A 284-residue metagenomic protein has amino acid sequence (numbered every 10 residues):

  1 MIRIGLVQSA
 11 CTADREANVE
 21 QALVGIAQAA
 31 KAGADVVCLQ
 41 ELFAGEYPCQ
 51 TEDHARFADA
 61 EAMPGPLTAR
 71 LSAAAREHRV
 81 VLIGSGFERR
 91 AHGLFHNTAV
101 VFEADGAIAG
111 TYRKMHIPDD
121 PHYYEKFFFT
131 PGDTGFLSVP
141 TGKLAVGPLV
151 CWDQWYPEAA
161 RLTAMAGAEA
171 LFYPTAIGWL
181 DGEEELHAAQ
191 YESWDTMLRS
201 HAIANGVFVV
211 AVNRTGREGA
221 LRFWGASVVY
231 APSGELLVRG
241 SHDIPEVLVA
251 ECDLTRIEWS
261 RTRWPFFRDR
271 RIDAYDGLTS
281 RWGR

Functional and structural regions predicted by a protein language model:
M1-G5: Extreme N-terminal starter segment of soluble prokaryotic enzymes
Q8-A13: Short polar catalytic/cofactor-binding loops
R15, V24-A104, I108-T111, I177-S200 (+1 more regions): Cys-nucleophile CN-hydrolase/nitrilase-fold catalytic domain and related Cys-dependent amidase chemistry that acts on
A17-Q28, Y156-L162: Short, acidic/polar
E61-M63, A73, R90-M197, R263-F266: Active-site catalytic loop in hydrolytic enzyme cores
M63-I83, A145, Q154-E246: CN hydrolase (nitrilase-like) catalytic-core segments centered on the catalytic cysteine and neighboring Lys/Glu
G84-G86, T98-V101, L137, S227-V229 (+1 more regions): Short beta-strand scaffold segments in enzyme catalytic cores
I257-R284: A conserved C-terminal secondary-structure "cap"
